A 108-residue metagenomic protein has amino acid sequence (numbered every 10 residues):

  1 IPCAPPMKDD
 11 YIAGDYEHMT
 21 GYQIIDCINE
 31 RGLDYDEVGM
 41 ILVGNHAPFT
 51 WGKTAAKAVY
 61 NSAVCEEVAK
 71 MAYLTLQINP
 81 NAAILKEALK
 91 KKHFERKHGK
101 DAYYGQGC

Functional and structural regions predicted by a protein language model:
I1-C108: Glycine-rich flexible loops
